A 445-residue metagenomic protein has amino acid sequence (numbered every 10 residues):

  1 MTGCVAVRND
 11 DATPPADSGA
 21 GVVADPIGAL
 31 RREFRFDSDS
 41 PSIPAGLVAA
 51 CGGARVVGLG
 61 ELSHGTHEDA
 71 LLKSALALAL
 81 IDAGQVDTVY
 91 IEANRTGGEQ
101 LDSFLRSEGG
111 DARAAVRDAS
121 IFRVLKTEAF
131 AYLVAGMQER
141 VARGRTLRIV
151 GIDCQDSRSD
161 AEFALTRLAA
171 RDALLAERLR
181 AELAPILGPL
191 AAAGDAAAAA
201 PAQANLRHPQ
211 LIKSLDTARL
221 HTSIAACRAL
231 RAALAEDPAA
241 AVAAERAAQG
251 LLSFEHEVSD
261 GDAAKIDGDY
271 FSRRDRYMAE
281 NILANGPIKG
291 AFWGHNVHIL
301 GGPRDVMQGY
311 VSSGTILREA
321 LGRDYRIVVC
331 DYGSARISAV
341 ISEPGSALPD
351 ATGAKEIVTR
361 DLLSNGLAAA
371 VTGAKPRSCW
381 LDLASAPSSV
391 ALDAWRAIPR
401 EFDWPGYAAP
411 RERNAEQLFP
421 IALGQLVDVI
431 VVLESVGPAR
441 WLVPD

Functional and structural regions predicted by a protein language model:
M1-T2: Sec-dependent bacterial lipoprotein signal peptides
V5-D445: Structured catalytic-domain cores with a bias toward divalent-metal coordination
